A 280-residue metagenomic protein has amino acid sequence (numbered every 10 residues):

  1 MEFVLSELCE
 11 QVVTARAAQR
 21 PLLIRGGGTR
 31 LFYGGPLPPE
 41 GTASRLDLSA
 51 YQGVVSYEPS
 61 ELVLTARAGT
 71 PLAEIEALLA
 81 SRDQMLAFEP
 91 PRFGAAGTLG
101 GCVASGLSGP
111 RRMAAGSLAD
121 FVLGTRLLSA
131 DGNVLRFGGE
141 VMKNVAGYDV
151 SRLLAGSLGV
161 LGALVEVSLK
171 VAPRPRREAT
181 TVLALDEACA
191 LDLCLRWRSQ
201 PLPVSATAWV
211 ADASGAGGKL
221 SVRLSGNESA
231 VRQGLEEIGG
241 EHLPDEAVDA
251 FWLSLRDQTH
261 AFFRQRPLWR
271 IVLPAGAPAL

Functional and structural regions predicted by a protein language model:
M1-I24, E40, L48-G94, V103 (+2 more regions): N-terminal glycine-rich flavin-associated loop
F3, G35-G41, S49, E241-L280: Conserved glycine-rich FAD pyrophosphate-binding loop
E10-V13, G27, L195, E236: Surface-exposed alpha-helical segments enriched in charged/polar residues
G28, R92, V210: Residue-level "edge-of-site" marker
R30-G34: Short N-terminal binding/cap micro-motifs at the start of the first secondary-structure element
A104, L123-P267: C-terminal substrate-binding/cap subdomain adjacent to the FAD-binding core in PCMH-type and related FAD-linked
